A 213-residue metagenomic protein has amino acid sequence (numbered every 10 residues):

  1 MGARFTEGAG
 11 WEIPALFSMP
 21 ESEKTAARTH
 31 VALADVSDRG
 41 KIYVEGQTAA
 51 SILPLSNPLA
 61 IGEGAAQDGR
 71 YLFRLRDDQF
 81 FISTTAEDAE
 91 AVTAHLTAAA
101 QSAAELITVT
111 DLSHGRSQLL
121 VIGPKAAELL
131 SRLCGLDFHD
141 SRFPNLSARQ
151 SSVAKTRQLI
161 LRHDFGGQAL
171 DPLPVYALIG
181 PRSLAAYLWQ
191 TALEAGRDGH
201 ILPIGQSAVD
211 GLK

Functional and structural regions predicted by a protein language model:
M1-K213: Basic, glycine/lysine-rich polyanion-binding surfaces/domains
